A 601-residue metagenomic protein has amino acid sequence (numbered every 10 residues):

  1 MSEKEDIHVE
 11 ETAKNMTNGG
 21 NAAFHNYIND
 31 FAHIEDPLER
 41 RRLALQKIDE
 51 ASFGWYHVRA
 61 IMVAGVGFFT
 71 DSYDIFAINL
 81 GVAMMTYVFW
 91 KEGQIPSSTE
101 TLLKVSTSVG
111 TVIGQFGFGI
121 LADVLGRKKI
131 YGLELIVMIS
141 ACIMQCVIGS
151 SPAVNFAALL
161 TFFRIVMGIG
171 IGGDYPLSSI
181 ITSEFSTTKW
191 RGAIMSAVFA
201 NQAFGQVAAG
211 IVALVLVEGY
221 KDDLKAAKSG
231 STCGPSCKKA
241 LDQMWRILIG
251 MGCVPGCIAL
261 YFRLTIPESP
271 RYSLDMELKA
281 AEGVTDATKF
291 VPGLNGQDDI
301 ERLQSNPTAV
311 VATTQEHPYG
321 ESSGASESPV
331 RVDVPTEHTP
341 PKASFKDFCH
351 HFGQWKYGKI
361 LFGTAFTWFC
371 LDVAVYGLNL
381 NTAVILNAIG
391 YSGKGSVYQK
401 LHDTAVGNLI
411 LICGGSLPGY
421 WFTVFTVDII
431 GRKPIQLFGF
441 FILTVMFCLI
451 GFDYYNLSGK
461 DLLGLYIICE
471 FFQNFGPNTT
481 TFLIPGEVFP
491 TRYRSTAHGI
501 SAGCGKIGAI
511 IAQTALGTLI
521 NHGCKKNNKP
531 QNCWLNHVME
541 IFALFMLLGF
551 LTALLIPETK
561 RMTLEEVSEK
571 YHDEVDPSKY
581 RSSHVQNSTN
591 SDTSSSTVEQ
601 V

Functional and structural regions predicted by a protein language model:
S2-V601: Transmembrane-helix signature of 12-pass secondary carriers
